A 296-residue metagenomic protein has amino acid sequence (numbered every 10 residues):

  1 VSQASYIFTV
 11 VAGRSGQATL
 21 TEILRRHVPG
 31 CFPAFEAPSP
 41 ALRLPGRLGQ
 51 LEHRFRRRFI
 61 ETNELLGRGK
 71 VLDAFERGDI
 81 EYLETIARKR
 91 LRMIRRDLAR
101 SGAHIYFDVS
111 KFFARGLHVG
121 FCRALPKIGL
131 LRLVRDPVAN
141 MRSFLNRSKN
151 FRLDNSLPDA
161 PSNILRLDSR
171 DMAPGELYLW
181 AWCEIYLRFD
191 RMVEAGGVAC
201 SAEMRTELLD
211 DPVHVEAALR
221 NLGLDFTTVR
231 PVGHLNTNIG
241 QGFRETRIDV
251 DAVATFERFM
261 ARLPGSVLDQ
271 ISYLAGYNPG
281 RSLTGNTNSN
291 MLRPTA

Functional and structural regions predicted by a protein language model:
V1-I7, P174-Y178, Y186, D190-S201 (+1 more regions): PAPS-dependent sulfotransferases, especially Golgi type II membrane carbohydrate sulfotransferases
V1-K89, L283, N288-A296: PAPS-dependent sulfotransferase catalytic core
I7, F32, G129-L131, A202-M204: Hydrophobic/aromatic beta-strand patches that form the interior of the parallel beta-sheet core in alpha/beta enzyme
G16-P29, V119-L125, L145, C200-T227: PAPS/PAP-binding and catalytic site of the sulfotransferase fold
T85-L117: Glycine-rich phosphate-binding loop used to anchor ATP phosphates in small-molecule kinases, encompassing both
T85-R95, R142-A217: PAPS-dependent sulfotransferase catalytic domain
S110-F112, A124-R147: Conserved phosphate-donor/acceptor-positioning beta-strand/loop module used by diverse small-molecule
S110-R115, L209, T237-Q241: Short beta->alpha connector loops
